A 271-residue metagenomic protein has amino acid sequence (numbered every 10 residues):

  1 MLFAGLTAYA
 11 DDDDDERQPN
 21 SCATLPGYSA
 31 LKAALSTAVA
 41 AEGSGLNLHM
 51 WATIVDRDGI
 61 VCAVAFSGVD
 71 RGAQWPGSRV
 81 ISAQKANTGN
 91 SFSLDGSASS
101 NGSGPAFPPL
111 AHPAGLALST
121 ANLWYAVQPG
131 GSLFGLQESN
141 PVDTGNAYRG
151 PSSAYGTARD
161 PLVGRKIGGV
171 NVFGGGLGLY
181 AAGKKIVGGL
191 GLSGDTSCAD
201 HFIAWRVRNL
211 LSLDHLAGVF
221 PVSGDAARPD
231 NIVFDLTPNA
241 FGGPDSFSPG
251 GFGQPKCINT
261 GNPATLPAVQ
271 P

Functional and structural regions predicted by a protein language model:
M1-A4: Bacterial N-terminal signal peptides
T7-A8: Cleavable N-terminal signal peptides
D12-P271: Flexible, solvent-exposed loop/hinge segments and secondary-structure transition points
